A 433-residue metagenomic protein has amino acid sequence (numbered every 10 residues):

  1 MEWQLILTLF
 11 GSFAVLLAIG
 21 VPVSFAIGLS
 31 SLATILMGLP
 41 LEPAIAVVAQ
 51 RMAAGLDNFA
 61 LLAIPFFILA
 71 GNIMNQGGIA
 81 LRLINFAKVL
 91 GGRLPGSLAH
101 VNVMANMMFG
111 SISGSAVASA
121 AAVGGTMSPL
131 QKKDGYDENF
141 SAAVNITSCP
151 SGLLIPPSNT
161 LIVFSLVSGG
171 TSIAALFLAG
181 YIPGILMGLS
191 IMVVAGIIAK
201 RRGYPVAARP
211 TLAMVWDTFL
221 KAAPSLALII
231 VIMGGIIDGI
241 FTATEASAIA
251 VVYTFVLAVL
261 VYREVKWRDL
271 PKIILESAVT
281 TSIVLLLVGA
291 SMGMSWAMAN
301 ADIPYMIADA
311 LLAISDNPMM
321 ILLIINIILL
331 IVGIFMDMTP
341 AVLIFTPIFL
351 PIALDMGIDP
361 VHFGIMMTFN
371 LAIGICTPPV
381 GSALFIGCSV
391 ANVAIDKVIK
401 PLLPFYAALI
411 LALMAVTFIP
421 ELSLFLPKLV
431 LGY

Functional and structural regions predicted by a protein language model:
M1-Y433: Alpha-helical transmembrane segments of multi-pass membrane transport proteins
